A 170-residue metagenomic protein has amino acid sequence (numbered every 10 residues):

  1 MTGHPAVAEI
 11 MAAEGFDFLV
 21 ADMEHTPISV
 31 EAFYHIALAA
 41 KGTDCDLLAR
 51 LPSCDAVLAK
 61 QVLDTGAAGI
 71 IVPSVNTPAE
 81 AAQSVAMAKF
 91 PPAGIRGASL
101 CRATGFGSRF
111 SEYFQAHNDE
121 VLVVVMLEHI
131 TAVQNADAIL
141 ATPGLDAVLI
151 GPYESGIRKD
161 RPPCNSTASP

Functional and structural regions predicted by a protein language model:
M1-P170: Expand to "…catalyze enediolate/carbanion chemistry for C-C bond making/breaking, isomerization, decarboxylation
